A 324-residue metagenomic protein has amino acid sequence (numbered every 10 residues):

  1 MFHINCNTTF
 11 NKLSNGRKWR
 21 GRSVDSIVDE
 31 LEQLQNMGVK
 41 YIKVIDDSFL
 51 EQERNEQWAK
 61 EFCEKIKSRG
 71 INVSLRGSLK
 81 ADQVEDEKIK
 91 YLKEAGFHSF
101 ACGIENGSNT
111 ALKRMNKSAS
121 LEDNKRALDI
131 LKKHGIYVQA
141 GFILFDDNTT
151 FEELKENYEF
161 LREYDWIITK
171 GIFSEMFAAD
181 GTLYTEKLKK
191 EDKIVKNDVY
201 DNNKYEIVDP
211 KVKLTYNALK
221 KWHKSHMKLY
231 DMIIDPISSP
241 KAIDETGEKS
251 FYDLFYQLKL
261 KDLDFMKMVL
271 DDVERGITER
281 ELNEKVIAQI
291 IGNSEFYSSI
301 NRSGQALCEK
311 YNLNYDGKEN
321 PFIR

Functional and structural regions predicted by a protein language model:
M1-V138, D146, E152, E156-E159: Radical SAM [4Fe-4S] cluster-binding motif and immediate context
I4-N7, E53-R54, T110, R114 (+2 more regions): Flexible glycine/acidic-rich beta-alpha junction loops that bind and position SAM and/or redox cofactors in anaerobic
C6, L188, D198-R324: Radical SAM enzyme core and accessory elements
I71, F97, I136, W166 (+2 more regions): Short aromatic/hydrophobic-glycine micro-motifs
G141: Short acidic/histidine-rich active-site segments
E159-I167: Basic phosphate/pyrophosphate-binding loop/patch that engages nucleotide-derived ligands
